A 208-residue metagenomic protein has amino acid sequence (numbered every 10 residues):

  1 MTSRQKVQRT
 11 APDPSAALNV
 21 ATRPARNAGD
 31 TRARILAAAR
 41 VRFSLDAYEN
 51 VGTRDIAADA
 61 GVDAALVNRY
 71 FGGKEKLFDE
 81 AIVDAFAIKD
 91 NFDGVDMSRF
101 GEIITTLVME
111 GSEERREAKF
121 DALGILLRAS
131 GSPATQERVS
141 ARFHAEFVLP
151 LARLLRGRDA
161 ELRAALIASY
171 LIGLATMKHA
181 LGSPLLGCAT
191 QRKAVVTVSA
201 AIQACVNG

Functional and structural regions predicted by a protein language model:
M1-A58, G72-K76: Basic, helix-initiating cap at the start of DNA-binding domains
A60-F71: Short hydrophobic/aromatic patch on the recognition helix
F78-A85: Alpha-helical DNA-contacting segments of helix-turn-helix folds
I82, E113-H144: Amphipathic alpha-helical segments used for helix-helix packing
D90-L123: Hydrophobic alpha-helical connector segments
S98-I103, L107, V198-G208: N-terminal hydrophobic signal/anchor transmembrane helix of membrane proteins
V108, L123-S130, I167-A175: Short alpha-helical scaffolding segments that buttress acidic/His motifs in well-ordered protein cores
Q136-A141, L151-C205: Hydrophobic/aromatic-rich alpha-helical bundle segments in the mid-to-C-terminal region
